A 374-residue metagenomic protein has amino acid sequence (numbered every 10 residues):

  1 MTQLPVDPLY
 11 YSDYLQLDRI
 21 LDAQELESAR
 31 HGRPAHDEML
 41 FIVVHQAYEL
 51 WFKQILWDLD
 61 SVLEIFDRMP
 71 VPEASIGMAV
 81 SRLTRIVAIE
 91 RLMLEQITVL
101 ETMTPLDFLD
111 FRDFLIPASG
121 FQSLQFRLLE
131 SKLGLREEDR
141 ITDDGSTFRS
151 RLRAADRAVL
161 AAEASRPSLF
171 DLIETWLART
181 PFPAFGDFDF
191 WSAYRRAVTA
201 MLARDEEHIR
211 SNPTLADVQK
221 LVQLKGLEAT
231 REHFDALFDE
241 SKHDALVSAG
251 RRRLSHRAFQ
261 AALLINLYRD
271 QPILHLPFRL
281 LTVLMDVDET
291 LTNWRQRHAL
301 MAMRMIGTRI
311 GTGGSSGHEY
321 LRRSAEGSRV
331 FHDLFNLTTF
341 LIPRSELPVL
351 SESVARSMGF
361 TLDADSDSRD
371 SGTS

Functional and structural regions predicted by a protein language model:
M1-S374: Surface-exposed peri-terminal alpha-helical interaction modules
